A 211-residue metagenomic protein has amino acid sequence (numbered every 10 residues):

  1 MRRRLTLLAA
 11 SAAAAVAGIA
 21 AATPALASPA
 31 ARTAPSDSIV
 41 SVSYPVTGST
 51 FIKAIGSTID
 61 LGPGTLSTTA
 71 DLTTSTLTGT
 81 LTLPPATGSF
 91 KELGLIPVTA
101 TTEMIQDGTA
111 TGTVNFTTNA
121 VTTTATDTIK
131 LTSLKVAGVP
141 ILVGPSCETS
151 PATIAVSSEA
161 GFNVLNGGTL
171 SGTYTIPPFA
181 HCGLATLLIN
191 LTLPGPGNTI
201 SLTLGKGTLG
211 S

Functional and structural regions predicted by a protein language model:
M1-A27: Secretory targeting and sorting signals
S28-S211: Extracytosolic secretory-pathway proteins
